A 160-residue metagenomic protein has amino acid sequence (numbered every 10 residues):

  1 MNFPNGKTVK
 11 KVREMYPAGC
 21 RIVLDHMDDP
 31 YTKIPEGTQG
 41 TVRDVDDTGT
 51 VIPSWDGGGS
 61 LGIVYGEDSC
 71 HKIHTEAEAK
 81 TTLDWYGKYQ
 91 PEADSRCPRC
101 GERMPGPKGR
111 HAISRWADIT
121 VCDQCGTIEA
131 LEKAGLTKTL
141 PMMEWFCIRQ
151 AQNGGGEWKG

Functional and structural regions predicted by a protein language model:
N2-R13, P17-E76: Basic/aromatic-rich interaction segments and small domains that mediate binding to polyanionic partners
E36, P91, W116: Exposed loop/turn and edge beta-strand positions of beta-sandwich/beta-sheet ligand-binding modules
E76-A93, K133-G160: Short, intrinsically disordered terminal segments enriched in charged and Pro/Gly residues
D94-S95, I119: Residues immediately within or flanking Cys/His clusters that coordinate Zn2+ in small zinc-binding modules
C97-C100, C122-C125: Short cysteine-rich clusters marking metal-coordination/redox-active sites
P105-P107, L131-E132: Short, non-ligating residues that shape and space the ligands of small metal-coordination modules and catalytic
K108-I119: Short linker/helix segments within small regulatory modules
D123-K133: Short Cys/His-centered divalent metal-binding micro-motifs
